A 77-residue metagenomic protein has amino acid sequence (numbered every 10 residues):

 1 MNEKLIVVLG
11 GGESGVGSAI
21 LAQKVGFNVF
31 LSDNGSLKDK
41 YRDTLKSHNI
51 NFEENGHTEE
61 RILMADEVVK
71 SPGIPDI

Functional and structural regions predicted by a protein language model:
M1-I77: N-terminal leader/targeting and accessory segments in enzymes
